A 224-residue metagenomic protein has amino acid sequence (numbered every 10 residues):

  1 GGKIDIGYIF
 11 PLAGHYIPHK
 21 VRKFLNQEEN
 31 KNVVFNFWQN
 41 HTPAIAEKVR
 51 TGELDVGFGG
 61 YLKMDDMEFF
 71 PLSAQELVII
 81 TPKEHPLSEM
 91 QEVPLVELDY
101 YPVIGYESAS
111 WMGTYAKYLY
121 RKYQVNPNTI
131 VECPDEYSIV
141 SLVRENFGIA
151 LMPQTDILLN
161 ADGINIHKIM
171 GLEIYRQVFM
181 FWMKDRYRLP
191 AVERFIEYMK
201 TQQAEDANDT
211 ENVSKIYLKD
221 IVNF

Functional and structural regions predicted by a protein language model:
G1-H15, H19, N26, E193 (+1 more regions): N-terminal hydrophobic or amphipathic helices and topogenic motifs
G2-M64, E132-C133: Central regulatory/effector-binding core of bacterial HTH transcription factors
G7, D55-G59, I79, G148-P153: Paired acidic/hydrophobic, glycine-rich loop segments that form the ligand-binding mouth/hinge of periplasmic-binding
Y16, H167-D209: A late-sequence structural motif
H41-I45, R50-E53, A109-H167: Hydrophobic hinge/microswitch elements
D65-P71, Q75-E76, M90, Y137-D185: Beta-alpha-beta core module
M67-V103: Flexible hinge/capping segments at coil-to-helix
P102-Y123, R188-I196, Q203-S214: Secondary-structure junction motif
